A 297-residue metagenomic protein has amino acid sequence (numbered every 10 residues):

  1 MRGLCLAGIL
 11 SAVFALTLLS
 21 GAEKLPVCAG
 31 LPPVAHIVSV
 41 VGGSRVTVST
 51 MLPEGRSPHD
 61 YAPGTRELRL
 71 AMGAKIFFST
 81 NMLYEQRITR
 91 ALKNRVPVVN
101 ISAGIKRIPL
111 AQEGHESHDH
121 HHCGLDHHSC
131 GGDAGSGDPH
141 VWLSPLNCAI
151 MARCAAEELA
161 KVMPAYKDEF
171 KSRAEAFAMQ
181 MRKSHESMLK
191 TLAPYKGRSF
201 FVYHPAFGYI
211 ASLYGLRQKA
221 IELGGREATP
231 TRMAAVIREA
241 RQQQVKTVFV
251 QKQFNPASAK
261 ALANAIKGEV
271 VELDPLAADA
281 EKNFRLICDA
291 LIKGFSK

Functional and structural regions predicted by a protein language model:
M1-A7: Positively charged n-region of N-terminal signal peptides that target proteins for export
A7-T17: Bacterial N-terminal signal peptides
L18-K297: Extracytoplasmic metal-acquisition and chelation regions
